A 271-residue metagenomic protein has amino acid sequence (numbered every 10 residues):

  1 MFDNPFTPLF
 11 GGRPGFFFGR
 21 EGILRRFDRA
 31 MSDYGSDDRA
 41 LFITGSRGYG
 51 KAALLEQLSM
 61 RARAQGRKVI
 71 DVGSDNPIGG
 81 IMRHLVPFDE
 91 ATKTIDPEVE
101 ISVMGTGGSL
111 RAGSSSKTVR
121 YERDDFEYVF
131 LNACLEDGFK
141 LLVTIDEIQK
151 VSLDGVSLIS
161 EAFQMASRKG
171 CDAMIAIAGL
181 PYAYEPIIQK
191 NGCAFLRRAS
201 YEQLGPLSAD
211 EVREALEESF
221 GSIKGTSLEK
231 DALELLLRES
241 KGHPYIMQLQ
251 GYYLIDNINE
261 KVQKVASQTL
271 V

Functional and structural regions predicted by a protein language model:
M1-L41, F88-A91, R168: A short, basic N-terminal segment
D37-Q57: Walker A/P-loop nucleotide-binding motif
A64, V69, N76-G108: Conserved NTP-binding/hydrolysis module of P-loop NTPases
S116-Y182, P186-G192: Conserved Walker B catalytic segment
K190-G205: A short helix-turn-beta junction within AAA+ P-loop NTPase domains corresponding to the substrate/partner-engaging
L204-A232, E239, Q250: Conserved small helical "lid"/interfacial subdomain of P-loop NTPases
L233-R238, Y245-N259: C-terminal helical "lid" of AAA+/P-loop NTPase domains
D256-V271: Conserved C-terminal helix/linker of AAA+ ATPases
